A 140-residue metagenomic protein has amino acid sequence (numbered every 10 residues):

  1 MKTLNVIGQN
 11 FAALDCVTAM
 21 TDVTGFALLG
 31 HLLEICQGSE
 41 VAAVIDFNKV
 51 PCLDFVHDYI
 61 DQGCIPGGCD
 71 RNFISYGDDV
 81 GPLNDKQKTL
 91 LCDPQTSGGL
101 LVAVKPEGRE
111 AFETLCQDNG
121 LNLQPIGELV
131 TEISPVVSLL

Functional and structural regions predicted by a protein language model:
M1-A12: Active-site glycine-rich loop that binds ribose-phosphate moieties when present
A13-L140: Glycine-/charge-enriched secondary-structure boundary and capping motifs
